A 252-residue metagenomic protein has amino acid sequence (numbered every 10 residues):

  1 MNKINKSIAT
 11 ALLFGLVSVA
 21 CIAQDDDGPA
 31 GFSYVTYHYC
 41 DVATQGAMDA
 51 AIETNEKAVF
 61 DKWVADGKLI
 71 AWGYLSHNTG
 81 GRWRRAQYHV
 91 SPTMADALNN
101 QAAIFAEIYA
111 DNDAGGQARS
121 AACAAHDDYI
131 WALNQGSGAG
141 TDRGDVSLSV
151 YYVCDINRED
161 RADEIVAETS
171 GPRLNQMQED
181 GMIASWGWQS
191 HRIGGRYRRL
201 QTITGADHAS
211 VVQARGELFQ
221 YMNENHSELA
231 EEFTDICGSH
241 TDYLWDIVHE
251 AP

Functional and structural regions predicted by a protein language model:
M1-A9: Bacterial N-terminal signal peptides that target proteins for export
N2, A20-I22: Glycine-centered signal
A9-S18: Bacterial N-terminal signal peptides
I22-D111, Q117-P252: Short S/T/G/P-rich N-terminal loop/turn motif that feeds into the first structured element of a domain
